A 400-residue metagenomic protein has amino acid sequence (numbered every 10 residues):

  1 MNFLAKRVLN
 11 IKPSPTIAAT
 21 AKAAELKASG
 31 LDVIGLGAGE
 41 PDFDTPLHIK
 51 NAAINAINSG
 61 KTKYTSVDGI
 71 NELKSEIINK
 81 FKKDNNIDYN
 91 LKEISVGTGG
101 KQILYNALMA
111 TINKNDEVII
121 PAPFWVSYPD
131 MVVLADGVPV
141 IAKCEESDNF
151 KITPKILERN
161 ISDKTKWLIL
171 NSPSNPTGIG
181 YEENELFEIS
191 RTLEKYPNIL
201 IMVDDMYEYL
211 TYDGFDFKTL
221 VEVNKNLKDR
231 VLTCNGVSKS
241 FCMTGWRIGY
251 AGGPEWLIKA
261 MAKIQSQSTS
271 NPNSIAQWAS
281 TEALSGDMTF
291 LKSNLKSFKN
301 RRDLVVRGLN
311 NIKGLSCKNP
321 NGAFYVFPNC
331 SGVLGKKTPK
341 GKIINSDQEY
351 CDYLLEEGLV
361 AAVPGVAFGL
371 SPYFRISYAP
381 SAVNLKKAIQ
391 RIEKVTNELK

Functional and structural regions predicted by a protein language model:
N2-L4, V8-S14, A19, L26-V33 (+3 more regions): PLP-dependent class I/II
A24, I78, K82, L108-M109: Generic structural signal for well-ordered alpha-helical scaffold segments
G37-D42, N55-L73: A glycine-/small-polar-enriched, mobile loop at the entrance of the PLP active site in fold-type I
T45-Y64, I78, K83: Glycine-rich phosphate-binding segment of PLP-dependent enzymes
Y64-G97: Conserved N-terminal alpha-helix of the aminotransferase class I/II PLP-enzyme fold
